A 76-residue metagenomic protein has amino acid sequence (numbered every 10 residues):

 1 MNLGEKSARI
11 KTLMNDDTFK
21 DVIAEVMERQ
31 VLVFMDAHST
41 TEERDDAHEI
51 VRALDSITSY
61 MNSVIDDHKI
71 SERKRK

Functional and structural regions predicted by a protein language model:
M1-M35, S71, R75: N-terminal acidic leader/helix
L32-I65: Short, charge-rich amphipathic interface segments used for partner binding and complex assembly
D45, D66-K76: Compositionally biased, intrinsically disordered low-complexity segments enriched in polar/Pro/Gly and often Gln
